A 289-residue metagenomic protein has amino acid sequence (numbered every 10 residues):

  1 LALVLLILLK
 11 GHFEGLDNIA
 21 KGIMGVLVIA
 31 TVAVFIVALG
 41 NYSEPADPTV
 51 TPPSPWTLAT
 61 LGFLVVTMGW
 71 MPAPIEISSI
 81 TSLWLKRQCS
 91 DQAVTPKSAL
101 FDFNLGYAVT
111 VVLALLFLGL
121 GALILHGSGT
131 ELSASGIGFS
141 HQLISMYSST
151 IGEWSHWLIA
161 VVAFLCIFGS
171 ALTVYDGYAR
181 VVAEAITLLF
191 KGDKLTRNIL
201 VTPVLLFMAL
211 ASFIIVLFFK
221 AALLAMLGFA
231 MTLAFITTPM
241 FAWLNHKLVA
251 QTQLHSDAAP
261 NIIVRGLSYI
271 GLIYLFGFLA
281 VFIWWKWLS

Functional and structural regions predicted by a protein language model:
L1, K86, V174-T202: Helix-loop-helix connectors at the membrane interface of multi-pass transporters/channels
L1-G40, P55-W56, G228-T238, V264 (+1 more regions): Membrane-interface loop-to-helix entry segments
I19-G22, F190, K194-P203, G228-W284: C-terminal membrane-solvent junction of multi-pass transporters and transport-like membrane proteins
G25-P53, L64-L83, F241-L254, F278-S289: Hydrophobic alpha-helical segments and their helix-loop junctions in multi-pass secondary transporters
S98-G127: Selective recognition of specific alpha-helical transmembrane segments in multi-pass small-molecule
L105, V109, I186-F219, S268 (+1 more regions): Loop-to-transmembrane helix boundary motifs in multi-pass membrane proteins
F117, H156-T187: Membrane-helix boundary/coupling elements in multi-pass transport proteins
G129-H156, E184-K194: Membrane-interface interhelical connector segments
